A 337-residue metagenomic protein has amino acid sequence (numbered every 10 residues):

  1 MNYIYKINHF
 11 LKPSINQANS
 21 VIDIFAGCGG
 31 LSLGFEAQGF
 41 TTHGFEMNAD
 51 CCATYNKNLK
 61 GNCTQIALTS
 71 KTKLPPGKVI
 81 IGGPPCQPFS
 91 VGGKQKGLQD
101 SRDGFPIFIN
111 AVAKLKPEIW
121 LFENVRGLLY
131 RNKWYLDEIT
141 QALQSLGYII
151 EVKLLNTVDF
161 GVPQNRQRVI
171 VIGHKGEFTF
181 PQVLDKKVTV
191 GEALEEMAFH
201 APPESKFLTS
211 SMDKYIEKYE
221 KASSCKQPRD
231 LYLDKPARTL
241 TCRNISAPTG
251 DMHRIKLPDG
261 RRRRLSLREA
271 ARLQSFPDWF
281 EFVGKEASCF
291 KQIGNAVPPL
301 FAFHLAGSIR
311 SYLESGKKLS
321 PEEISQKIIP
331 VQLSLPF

Functional and structural regions predicted by a protein language model:
N2-K116, R126-L128, D137: Core alpha/beta nucleotide-donor-binding catalytic domains of modification enzymes
A18, H174-F178, I245: Short loop segments at secondary-structure junctions
G29, P106, K133-D137, A271 (+2 more regions): A structural signal for well-ordered alpha-helical segments within the folded catalytic domains of diverse enzymes
S70-K78, Q87-L233: Class I S-adenosyl-L-methionine
I81-G82, I170-G173, R238-C242: Short hydrophobic-aromatic micro-motifs
G83, I119, R264-L267: Short aromatic/basic micro-patch
P84-C86, K175, N244, P277: Short, small-residue-rich loop/turn micro-motifs
S210-F337: C-terminal target-recognition/interaction regions appended to catalytic cores
